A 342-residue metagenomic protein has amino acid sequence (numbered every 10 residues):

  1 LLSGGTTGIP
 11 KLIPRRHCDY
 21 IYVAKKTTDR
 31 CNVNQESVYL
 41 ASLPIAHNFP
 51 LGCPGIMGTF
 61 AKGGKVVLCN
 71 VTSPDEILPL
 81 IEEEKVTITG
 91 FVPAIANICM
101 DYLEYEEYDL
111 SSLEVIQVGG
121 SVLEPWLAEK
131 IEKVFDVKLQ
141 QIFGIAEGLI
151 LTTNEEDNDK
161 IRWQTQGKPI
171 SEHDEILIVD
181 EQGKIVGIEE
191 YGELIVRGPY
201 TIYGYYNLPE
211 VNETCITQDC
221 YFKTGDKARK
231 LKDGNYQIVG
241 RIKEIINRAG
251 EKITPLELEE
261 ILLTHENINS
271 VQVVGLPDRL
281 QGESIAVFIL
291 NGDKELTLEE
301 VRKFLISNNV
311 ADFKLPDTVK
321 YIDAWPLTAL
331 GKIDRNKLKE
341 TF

Functional and structural regions predicted by a protein language model:
L1-Y22: Conserved AMP-binding A3 loop
L2-T6, Y39, I81, T89 (+6 more regions): Conserved S/T- and glycine-rich ATP-binding loop of Class I adenylate-forming
K11-P14, A41, G64-V71, Q140: Short beta-strand->loop structural element characteristic of the AMP-binding/adenylate-forming
I21-V38, N48-I88, Y102: Conserved AMP-binding/adenylation subdomain of ANL enzymes
I81, T89, G144, G198 (+6 more regions): AMP-binding/adenylate-forming catalytic core of the ANL superfamily
V86-F91, M100-I161, S171, E175: Gly/Ser/Thr-rich phosphate-binding loop
S112, D136, E172, N267-S270 (+2 more regions): Glycine-centered tight turns that cap/initiate beta-strands
P169-H173, K184-C215, I253: Conserved ATP/PPi-binding loop(s) of AMP-dependent carboxylate-activating enzymes
